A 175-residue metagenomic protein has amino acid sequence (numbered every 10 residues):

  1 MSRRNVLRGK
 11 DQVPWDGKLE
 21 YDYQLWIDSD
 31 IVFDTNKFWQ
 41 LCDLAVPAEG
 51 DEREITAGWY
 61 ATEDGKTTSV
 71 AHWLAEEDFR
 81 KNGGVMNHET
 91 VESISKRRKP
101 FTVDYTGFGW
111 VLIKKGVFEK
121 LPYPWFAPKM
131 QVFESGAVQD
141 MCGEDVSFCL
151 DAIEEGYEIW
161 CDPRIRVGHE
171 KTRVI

Functional and structural regions predicted by a protein language model:
M1-D22: Active-site-proximal specificity loops/subdomain of glycosyltransferases
K10-D16, A45, A152, I159: Hydrophobic pocket-lining residues that define ligand/cofactor binding sites across diverse proteins
K18-V32: Short beta-strand-to-loop acidic/aromatic patch adjacent to the donor-nucleotide binding site
L19-Y21, G50-R53, Y157: Short, high-confidence coil segments that cap the C-terminus of an alpha-helix and link into the following beta-strand
I27-S29, G58-A61, R164-I165: Active-site-proximal beta-strand/loop segments in catalytic clefts of secreted hydrolases
D34-Q131: Conserved catalytic core of nucleotide-sugar-dependent glycosyltransferases
T102, P124-A127, V132-C142, V146-H169 (+1 more regions): Catalytic donor-sugar/metal-binding loop of nucleotide-sugar-dependent glycosyltransferases
